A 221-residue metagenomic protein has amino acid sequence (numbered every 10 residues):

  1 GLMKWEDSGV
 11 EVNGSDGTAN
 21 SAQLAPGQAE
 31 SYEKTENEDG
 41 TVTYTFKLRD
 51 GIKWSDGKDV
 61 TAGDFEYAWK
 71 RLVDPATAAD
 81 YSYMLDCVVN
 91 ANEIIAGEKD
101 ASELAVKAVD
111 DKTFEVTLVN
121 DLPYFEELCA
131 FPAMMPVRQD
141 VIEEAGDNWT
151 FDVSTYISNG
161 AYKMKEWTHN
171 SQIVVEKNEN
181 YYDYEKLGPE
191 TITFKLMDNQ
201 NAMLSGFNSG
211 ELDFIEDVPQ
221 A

Functional and structural regions predicted by a protein language model:
G1, Q23, G27, V60 (+6 more regions): Extracytoplasmic/secreted proteins, especially bacterial periplasmic and envelope-associated proteins
G1-N37, I157: N-terminal lobe/hinge region of extracytoplasmic solute-binding protein
M3-D7, N37, D50-K53, K70-A78 (+7 more regions): Sec-exported extracytoplasmic/periplasmic mature domains
D7-S8, T18-A19, A101-E103, K112 (+3 more regions): Gly/Pro-rich hinge or "lid" segments in bacterial periplasmic/extracellular proteins
Y44-K47, F114, I173-V174, T193-L196 (+1 more regions): Structural recognition of the beta-strand scaffold that forms the well-ordered cores of secreted hydrolase catalytic
T45-K47, T61-Y67, R71-V73, T77-V141: Surface-exposed binding/hinge segments that line and control ligand-binding clefts or catalytic entry sites
E179-A221: Ligand-site clamp/hinge motif
